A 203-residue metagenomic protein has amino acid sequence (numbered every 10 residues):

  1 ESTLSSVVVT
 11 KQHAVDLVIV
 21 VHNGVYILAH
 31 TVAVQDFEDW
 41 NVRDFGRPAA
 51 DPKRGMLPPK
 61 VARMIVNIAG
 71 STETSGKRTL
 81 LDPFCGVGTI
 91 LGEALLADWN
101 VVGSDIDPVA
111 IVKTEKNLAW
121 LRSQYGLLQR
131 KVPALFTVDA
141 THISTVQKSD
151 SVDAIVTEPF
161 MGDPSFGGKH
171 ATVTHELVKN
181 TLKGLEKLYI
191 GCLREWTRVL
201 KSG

Functional and structural regions predicted by a protein language model:
E1-R54: Non-catalytic substrate-recognition/targeting regions of SAM-dependent transferases
A50-P59, L182, E186: Short acidic-aromatic active-site loops that bind/stabilize oxyanions
P58-I143, A154: Conserved S-adenosyl-L-methionine
L95, I190-T197: A structural alpha-helix within SAM-dependent methyltransferase catalytic domains
D107-A110, Q124, A154-C192: Mobile active-site "lid"/loop adjacent to the S-adenosyl-L-methionine
V146-D150: Glycine-rich phosphate-binding loop signature in dinucleotide/nucleotide-binding domains
L200-S202: Helix-to-beta-strand junctions that scaffold the AdoMet/dcAdoMet cofactor pocket in Class I SAM-dependent enzymes
